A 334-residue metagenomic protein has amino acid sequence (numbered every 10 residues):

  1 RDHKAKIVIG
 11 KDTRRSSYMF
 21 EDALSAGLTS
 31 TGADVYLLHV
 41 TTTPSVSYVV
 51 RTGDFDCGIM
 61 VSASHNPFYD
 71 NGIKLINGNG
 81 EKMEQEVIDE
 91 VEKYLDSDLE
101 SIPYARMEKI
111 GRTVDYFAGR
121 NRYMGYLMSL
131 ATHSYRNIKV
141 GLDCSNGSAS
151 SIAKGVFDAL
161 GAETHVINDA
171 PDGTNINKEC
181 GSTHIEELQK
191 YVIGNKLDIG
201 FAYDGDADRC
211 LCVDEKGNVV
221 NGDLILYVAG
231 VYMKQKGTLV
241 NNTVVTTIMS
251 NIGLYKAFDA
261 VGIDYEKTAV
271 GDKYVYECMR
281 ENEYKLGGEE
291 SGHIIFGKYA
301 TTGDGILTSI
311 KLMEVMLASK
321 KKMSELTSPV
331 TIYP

Functional and structural regions predicted by a protein language model:
R1-A26, S30-G32, T113-V140: An N-terminal, well-structured beta->alpha segment
K4-K6, E100-T113, G200, N241-N242 (+1 more regions): Flexible, glycine/charged-enriched surface loops at secondary-structure junctions
K6-D70, G155-V213: N-terminal small/polar loop signature for handling phosphorylated ligands or for N-terminal nucleophile
G10-D12, L142-C144, D214, K298: Short glycine-centered, acidic/aromatic-flanked micro-motifs in structured strand/loop junctions that mark active-site
V35-P44, V219-G222, T246-T247, T268-A269: Active-site nucleophile and cofactor-binding loops and adjacent substrate-binding regions of central metabolic enzymes
F68-N71, L75-E84, K93-Y94, S134-R136 (+2 more regions): Replace "Mg2+/Mn2+-dependent" with "divalent metal-dependent
N71-I193: Gly/Ser/Thr-enriched, mixed-charge loops and adjacent short helices that form phosphate/oxyanion-binding elements
I199, K236-P334: Phosphate-binding and adjacent anionic-ligand microenvironments
